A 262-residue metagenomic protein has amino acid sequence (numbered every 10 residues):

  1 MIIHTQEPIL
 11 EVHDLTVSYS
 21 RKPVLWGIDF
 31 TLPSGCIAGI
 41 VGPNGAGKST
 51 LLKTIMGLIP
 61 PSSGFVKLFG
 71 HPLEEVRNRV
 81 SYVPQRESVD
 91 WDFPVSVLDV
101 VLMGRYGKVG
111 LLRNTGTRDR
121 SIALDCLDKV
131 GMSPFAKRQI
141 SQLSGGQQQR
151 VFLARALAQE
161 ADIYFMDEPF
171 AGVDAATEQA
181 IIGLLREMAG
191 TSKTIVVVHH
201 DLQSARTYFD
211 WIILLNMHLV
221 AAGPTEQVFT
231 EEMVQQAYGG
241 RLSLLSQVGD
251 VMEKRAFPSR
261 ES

Functional and structural regions predicted by a protein language model:
V41-P43: The feature captures the beta-strand-to-loop junction immediately N-terminal to the Walker
M56: Helix-to-loop junction immediately C-terminal to a conserved catalytic motif
G64-V76: Conserved ABC transporter NBD signature motif
L102, T117-F135: Conserved ABC ATPase "signature" region
Q139-L143, Q147: Conserved ABC ATPase signature
Y164-D167: Catalytic Walker B motif of ABC-type/P-loop ATPase nucleotide-binding domains
H199-H200: H-loop/switch region of ABC-family ATPase nucleotide-binding domains
